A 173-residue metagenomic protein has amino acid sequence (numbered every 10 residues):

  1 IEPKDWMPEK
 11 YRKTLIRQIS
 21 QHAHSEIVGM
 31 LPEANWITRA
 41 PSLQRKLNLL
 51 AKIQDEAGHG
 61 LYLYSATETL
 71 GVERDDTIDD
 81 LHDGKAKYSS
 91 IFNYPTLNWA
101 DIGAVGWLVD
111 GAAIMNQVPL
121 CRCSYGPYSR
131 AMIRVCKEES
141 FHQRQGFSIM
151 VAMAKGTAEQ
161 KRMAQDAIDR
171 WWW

Functional and structural regions predicted by a protein language model:
E2-S20, D80-G106, C123, M153-K161 (+1 more regions): Acidic/His metal-coordination segments adjacent to aromatic residues that form catalytic metal sites in metalloenzymes
W6-Y11, G29-A51, A113-Y128: Helix-loop segments that flank and shape redox-cofactor active sites
Y11-H22, A40-H59, I102, P127-E139: Alpha-helical scaffold segments that form or flank carboxylate-/histidine-based iron centers
M30-L31, W36-R39, I78-S90: A short glycine/small-residue-enriched secondary-structure motif
K52-D80, G146-V151: Conserved alpha-helical segments that form or flank metal/cofactor-binding pockets of metalloenzymes
F92-Q145: Internal, conserved structured core segments that host functional sites
P127-W173: A contiguous pocket-lining binding segment that forms or flanks enzyme active sites
